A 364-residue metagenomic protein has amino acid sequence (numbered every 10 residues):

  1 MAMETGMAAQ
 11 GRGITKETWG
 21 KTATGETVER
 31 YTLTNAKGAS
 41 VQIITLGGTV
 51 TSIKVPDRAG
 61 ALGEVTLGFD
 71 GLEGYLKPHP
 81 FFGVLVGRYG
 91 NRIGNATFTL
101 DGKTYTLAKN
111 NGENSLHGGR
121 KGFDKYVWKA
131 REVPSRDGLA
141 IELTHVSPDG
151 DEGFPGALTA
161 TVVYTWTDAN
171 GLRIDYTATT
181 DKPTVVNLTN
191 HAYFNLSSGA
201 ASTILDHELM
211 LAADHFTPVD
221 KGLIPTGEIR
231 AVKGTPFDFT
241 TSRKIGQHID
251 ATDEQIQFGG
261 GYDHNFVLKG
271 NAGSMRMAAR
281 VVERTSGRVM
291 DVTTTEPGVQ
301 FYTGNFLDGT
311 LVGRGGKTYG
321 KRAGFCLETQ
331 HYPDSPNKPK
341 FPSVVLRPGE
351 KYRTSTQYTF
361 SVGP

Functional and structural regions predicted by a protein language model:
M3-P364: An exposed, glycine/acidic-rich loop-and-rim segment of catalytic or binding clefts
